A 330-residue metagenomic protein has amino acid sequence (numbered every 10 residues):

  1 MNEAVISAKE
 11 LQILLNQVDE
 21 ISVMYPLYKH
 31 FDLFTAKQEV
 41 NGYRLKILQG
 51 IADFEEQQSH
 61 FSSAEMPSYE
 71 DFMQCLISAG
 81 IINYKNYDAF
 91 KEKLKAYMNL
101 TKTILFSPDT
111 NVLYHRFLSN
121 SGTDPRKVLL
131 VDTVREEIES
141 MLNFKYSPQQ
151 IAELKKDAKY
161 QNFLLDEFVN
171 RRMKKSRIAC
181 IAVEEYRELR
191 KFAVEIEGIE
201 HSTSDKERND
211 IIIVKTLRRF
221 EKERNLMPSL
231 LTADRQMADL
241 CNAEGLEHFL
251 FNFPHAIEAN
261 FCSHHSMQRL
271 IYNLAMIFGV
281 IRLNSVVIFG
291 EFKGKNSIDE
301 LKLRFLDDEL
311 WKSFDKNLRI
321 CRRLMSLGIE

Functional and structural regions predicted by a protein language model:
M1-P108, V112-P228, R235-E330: Feature 3881 marks metal-assisted phosphotransfer/nuclease machinery and their flanking interaction elements
